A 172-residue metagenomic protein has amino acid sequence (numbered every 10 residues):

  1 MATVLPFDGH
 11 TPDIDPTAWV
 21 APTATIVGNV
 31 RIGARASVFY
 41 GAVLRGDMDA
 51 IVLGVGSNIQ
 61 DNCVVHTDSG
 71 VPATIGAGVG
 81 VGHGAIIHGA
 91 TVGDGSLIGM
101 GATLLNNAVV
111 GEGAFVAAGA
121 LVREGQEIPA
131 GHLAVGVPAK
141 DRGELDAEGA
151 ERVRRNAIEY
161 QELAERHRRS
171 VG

Functional and structural regions predicted by a protein language model:
M1-D13, D47-V55, D61-C63, T67 (+2 more regions): Glycine-rich hexapeptide-repeat left-handed beta-helix
F7-V52, D68-G70: N-terminal first-folded block
